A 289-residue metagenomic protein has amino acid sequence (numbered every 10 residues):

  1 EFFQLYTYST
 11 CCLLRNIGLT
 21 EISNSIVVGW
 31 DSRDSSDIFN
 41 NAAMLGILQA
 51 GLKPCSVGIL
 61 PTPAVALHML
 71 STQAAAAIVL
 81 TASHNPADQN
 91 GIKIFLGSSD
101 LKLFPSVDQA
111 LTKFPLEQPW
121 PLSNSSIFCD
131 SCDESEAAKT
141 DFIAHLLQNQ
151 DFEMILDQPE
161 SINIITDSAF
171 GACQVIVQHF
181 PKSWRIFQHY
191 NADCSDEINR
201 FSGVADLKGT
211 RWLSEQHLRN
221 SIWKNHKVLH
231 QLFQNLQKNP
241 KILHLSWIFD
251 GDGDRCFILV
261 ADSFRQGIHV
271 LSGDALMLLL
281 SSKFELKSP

Functional and structural regions predicted by a protein language model:
E1-C11: Positively charged, low-complexity intrinsically disordered leader regions
E1-F2, D88-P240, G267: Gly/Ser/Thr-enriched, mixed-charge loops and adjacent short helices that form phosphate/oxyanion-binding elements
Y6, P61, C173, S272-L280: Catalytic-loop motifs flanking and including active-site residues across diverse enzymes
T10-R15, P115, Q150, E285: Short, hydrophobic alpha-helical segments
C12-Q89, H179-A261: N-terminal small/polar loop signature for handling phosphorylated ligands or for N-terminal nucleophile
S23-R33, I162-F170, S288-P289: Short hydrophobic beta-strand segments
H189-N191, R265-L286: Gly/Ser/Thr-rich active-site loops/lids in small-molecule metabolic enzymes that frequently grip phosphoryl groups
